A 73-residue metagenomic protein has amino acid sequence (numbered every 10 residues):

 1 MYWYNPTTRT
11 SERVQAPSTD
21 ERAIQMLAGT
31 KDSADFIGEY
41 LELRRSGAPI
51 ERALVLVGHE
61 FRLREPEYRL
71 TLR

Functional and structural regions predicted by a protein language model:
W3-N5: A short beta-strand micro-motif
T7-T10, V14-S46, R52-L54, G58-R73: C-terminal alpha-helical interaction appendages
